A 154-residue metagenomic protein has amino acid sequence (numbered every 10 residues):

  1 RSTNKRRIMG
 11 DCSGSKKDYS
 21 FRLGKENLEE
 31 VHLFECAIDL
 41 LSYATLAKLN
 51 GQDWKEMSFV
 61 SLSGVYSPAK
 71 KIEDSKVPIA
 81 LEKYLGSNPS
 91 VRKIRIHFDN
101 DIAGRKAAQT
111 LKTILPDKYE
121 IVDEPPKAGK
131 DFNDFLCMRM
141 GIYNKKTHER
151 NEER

Functional and structural regions predicted by a protein language model:
R1-S87: Phosphate-handling DNA/RNA-contact segment within nucleic-acid enzymes
A47-R154: TOPRIM fold recognition
